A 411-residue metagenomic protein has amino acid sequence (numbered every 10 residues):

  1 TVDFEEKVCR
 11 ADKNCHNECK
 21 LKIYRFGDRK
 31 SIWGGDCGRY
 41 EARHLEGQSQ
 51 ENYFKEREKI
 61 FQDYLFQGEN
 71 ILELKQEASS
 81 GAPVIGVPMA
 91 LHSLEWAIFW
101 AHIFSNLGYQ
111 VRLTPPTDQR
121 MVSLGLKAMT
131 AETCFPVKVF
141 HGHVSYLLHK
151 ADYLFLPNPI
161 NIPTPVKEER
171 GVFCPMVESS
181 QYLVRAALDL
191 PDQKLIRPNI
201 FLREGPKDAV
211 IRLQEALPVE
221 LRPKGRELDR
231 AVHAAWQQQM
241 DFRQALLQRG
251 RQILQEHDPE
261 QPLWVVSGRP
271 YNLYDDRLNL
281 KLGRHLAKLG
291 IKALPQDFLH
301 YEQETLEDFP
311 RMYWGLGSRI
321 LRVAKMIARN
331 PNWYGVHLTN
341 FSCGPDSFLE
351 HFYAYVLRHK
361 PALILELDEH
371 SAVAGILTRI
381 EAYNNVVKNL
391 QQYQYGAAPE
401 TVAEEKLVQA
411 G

Functional and structural regions predicted by a protein language model:
T1-G411: An N-terminal assembly and electron-transfer interface module characteristic of large anaerobic redox and radical
